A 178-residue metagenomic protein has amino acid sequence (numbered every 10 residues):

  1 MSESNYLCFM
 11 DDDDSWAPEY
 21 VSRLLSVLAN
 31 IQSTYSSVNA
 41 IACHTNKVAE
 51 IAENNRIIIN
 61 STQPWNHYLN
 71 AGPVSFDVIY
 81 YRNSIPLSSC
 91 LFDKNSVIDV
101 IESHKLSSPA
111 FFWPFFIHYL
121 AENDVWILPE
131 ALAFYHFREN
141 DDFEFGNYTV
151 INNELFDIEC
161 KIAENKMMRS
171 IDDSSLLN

Functional and structural regions predicted by a protein language model:
M1-E154: Nucleotide-sugar donor-binding/catalytic module of glycosyltransferases that assemble extracellular/cell-envelope
E139, F143-L177: Hydrophobic helical membrane-anchoring modules
